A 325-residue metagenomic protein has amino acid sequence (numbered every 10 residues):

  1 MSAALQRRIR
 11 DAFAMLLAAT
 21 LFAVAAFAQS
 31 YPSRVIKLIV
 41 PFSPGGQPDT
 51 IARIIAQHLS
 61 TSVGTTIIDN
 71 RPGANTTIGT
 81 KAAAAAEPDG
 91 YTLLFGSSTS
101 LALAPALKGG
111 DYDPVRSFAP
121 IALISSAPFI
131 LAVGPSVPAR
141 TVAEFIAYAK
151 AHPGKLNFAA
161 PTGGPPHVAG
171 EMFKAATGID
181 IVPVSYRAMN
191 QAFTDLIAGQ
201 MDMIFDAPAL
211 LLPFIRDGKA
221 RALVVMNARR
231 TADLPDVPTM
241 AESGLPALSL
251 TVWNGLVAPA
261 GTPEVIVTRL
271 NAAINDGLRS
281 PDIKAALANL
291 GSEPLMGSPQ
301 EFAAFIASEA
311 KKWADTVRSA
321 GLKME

Functional and structural regions predicted by a protein language model:
M1-R8: N-terminal secretory signal peptides that target proteins for export/translocation
A12-A25: Bacterial N-terminal signal peptides
A28-R116, G154-L156, T162-P166, G178-M203 (+5 more regions): N-terminal (or domain-start) structured segment
S33-V35, A176-T177, R216, E242 (+1 more regions): An extracytoplasmic/periplasmic, membrane-proximal ligand-sensing/linker region
A82-Y91, S98, P105-Q191, M240 (+1 more regions): Hinge/capping helix and adjacent helix->loop/strand transition within the periplasmic-binding protein
D113-I124, A159, D180-V184, D202-M203 (+2 more regions): Short beta-strand->loop
